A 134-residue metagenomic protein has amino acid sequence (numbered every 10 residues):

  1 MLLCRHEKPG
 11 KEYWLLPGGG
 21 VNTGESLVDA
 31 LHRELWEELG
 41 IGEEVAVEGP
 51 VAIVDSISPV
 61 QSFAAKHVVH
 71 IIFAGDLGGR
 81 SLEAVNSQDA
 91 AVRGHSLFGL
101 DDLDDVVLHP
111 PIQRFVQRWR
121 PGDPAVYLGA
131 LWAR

Functional and structural regions predicted by a protein language model:
M1-L16, V28, E43-E44, L77: N-terminal strand-loop-strand
K11-W14, S87-R134: Nudix hydrolase/Nudix homology domain
V21-A46, V54-L108: Unchanged
